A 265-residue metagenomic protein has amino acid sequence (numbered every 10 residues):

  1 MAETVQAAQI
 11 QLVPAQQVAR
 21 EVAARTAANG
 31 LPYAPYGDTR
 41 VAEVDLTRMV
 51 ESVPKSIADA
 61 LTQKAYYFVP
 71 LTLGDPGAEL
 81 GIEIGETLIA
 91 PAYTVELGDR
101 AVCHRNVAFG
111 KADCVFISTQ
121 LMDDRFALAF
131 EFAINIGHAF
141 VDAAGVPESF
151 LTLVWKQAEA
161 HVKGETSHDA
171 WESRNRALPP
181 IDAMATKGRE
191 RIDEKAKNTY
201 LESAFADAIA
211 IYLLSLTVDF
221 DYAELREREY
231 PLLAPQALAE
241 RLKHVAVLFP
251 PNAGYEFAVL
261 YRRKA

Functional and structural regions predicted by a protein language model:
M1-F126, L248-A265: A metal-dependent hydrolase signature that marks the N-terminal structural subdomain at the beginning of catalytic folds
M1-T26, G188-A265: Pan-zinc metallopeptidase signature
R125, A129, A133, N198 (+1 more regions): Hydrophobic (often cysteine-bearing) scaffold residues that line and stabilize catalytic clefts of nucleotide/cofactor
F126, F130, D142-P180, Y222-P231: Post-HEXXH active-site segment of zinc metalloproteases
E131-A144, A208: Catalytic glutamate of the conserved HExxH
I181-D182, E194: Membrane-interface helix-coil boundary segments and nearby low-complexity, Ser/Pro-rich regulatory regions
